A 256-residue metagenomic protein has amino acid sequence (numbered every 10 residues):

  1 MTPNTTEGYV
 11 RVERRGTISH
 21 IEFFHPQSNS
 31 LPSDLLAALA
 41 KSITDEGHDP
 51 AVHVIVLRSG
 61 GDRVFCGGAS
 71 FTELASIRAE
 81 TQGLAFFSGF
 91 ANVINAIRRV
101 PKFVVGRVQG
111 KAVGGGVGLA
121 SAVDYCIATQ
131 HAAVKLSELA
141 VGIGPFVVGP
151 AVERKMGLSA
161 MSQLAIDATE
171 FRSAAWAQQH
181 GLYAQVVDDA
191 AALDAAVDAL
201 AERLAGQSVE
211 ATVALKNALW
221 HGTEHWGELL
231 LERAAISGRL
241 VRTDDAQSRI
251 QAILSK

Functional and structural regions predicted by a protein language model:
M1-R58, N95: Conserved CoA-thioester-binding segment of acyl-CoA-metabolizing enzymes
T2-E22, A165, T169-L204, A211-E224 (+1 more regions): Amphipathic alpha-helical segments at domain termini/boundaries
I21, L39, L57, S70 (+5 more regions): Terminal peptide-recognition signature
L36, F71, F90, G149 (+4 more regions): A general structural signal for well-ordered alpha-helical segments in protein cores
S42, G89-V100: Catalytic-core regions built around general acid/base machinery
S59-V93, A112: Glycine- (often His-adjacent) and acidic-residue-rich active-site loop that binds/positions the CoA thioester
A96-S208: Crotonase-fold acyl-CoA enzyme core
E232-I236, L240, Q251-A252: Intrinsically disordered, low-complexity segments enriched in small/flexible residues
